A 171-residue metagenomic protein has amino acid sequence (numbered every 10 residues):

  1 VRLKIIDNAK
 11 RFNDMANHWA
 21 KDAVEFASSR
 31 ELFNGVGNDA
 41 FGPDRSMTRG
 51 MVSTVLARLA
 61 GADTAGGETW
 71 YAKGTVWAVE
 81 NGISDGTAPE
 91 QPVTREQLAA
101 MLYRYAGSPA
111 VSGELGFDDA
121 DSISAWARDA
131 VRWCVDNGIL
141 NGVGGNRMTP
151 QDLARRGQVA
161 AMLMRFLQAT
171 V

Functional and structural regions predicted by a protein language model:
V1-D22, S29, N34-E96, L102-R128 (+2 more regions): Feature responds to low-complexity, polar/acidic, surface-exposed segments characteristic of secreted/exported proteins
V131: Positively charged
